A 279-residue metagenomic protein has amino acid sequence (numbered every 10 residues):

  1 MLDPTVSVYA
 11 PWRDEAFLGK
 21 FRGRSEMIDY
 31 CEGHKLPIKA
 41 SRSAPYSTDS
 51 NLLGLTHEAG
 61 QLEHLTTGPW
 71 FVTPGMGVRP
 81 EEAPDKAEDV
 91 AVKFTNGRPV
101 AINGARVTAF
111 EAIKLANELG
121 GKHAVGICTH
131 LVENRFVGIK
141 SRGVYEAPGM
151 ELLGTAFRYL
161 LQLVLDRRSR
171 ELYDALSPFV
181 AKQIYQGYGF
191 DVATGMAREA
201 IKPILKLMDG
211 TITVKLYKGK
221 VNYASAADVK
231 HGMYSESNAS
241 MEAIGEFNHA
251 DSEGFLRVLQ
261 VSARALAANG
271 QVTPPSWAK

Functional and structural regions predicted by a protein language model:
M1-K279: Nucleotide-activated chemistry modules centered on ATP-dependent adenylation/adenylyltransferase
